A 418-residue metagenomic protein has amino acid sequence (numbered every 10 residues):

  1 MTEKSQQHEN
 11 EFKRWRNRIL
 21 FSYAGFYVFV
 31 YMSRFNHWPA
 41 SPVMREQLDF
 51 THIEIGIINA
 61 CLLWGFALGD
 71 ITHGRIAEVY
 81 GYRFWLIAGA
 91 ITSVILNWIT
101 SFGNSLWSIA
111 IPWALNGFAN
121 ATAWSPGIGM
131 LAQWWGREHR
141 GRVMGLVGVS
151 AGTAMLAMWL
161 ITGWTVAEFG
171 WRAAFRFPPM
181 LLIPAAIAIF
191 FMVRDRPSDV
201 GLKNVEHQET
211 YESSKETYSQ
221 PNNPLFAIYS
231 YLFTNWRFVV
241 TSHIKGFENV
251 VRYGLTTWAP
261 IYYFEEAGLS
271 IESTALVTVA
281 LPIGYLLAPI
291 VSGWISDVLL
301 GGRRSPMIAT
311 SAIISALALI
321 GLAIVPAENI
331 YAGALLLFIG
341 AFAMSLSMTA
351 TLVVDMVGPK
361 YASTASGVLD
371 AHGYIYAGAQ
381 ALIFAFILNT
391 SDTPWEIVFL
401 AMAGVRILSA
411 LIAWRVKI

Functional and structural regions predicted by a protein language model:
H37-W38, N235-I290, A350, Q380-A381: Extracytoplasmic gate region of multi-pass secondary transporters
L68-L106: Conserved MFS/SLC helix-loop-helix module at the cytosolic interface between two early adjacent transmembrane helices
G69-G81, P289-G302, L388: Helix-to-loop junctions at the C-terminal end of transmembrane segments in multipass secondary transporters
V79-G89, D297-A312: Cytoplasmic membrane-interface "Motif A"-like loop-to-helix N-cap segments of 12-TM Major Facilitator Superfamily
P112-G152: Cytoplasmic helix-loop-helix junction between adjacent transmembrane helices in 12-TM secondary transporters
V147-S198: Helix-loop-helix hairpin linking two adjacent transmembrane segments in secondary transporters
G302-T349: C-terminal transmembrane helical hairpin of 12-TM major facilitator-type secondary transporters
P359-S391: A late C-terminal transmembrane helix in Major Facilitator Superfamily
